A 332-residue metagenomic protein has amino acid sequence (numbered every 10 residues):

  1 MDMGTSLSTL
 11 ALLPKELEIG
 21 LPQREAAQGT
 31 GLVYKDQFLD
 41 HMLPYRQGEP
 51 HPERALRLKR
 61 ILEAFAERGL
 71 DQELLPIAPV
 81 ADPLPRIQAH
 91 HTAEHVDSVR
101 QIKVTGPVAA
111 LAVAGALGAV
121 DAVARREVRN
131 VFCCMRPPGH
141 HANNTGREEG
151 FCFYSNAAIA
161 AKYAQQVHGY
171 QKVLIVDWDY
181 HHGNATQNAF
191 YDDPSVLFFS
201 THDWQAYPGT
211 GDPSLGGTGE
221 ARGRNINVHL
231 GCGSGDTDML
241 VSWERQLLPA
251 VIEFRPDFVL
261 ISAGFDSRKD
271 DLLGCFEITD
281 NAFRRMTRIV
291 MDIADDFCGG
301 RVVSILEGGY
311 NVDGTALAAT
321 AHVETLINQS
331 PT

Functional and structural regions predicted by a protein language model:
D2-T332: HDAC/HDAC-like amidohydrolase catalytic core signature
